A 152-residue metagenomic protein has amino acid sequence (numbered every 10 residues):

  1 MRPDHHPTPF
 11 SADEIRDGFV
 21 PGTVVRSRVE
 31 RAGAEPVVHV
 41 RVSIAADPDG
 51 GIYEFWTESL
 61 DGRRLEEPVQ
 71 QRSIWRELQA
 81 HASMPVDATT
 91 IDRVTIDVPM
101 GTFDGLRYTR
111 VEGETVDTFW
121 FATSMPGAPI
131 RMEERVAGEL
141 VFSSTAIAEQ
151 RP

Functional and structural regions predicted by a protein language model:
M1-P152: Acidic, serine/threonine-rich low-complexity disordered tracts
